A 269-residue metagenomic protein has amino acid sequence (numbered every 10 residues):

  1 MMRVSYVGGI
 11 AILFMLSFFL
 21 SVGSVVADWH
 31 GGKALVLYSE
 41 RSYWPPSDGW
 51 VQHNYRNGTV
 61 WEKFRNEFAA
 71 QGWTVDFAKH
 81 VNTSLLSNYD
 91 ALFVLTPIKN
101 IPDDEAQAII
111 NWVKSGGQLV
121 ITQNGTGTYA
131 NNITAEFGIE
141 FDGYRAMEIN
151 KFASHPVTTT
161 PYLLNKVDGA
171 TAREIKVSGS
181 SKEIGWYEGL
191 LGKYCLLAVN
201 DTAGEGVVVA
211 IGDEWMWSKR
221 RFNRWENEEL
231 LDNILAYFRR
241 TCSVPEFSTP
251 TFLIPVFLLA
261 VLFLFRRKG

Functional and structural regions predicted by a protein language model:
M1-I12, F265-G269: Positively charged n-region of N-terminal signal peptides that target proteins for export
G9-L16, P255-V256: Sec-dependent N-terminal signal peptides
S17, S21-S243: Short, surface-exposed patches at the edges or C-terminal ends of soluble domains, predominantly
R240-F252: Short, threonine-centered small-residue motifs that mark membrane-proximal processing/anchoring sites and TM-junction
T249-R267: A cross-kingdom C-terminal cell-surface attachment/processing module
